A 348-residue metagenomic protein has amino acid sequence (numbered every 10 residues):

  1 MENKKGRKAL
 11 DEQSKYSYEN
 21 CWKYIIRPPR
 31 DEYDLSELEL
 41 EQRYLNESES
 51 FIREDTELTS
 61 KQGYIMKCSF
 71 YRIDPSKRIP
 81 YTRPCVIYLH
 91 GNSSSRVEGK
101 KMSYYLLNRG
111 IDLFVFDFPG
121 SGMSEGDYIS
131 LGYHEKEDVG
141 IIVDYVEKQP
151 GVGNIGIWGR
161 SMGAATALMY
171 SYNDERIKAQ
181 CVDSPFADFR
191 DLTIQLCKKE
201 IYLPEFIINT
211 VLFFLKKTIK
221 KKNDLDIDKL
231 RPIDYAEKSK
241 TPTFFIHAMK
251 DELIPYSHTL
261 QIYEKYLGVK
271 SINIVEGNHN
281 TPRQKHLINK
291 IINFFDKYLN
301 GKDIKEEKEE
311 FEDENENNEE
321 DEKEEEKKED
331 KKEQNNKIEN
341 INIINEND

Functional and structural regions predicted by a protein language model:
M1-T59, S69: An N-terminal hydrophobic leader/cap segment in hydrolases
N92-Y105: The serine-hydrolase catalytic nucleophile loop
S103-E125: Conserved alpha/beta-hydrolase
I129-P150: Alpha/beta-hydrolase active-site loop
M169-D226, D234, I274: Hydrolase active-site cap/lid region
K238-K240, F245-H247, D251: Short beta-strand/loop motif that positions the catalytic acidic residue of the alpha/beta-hydrolase fold
K250-I254, T281: Acidic catalytic loop of the alpha/beta-hydrolase fold
G277-I288: Catalytic histidine-centered segment of alpha/beta-hydrolase-like enzymes
